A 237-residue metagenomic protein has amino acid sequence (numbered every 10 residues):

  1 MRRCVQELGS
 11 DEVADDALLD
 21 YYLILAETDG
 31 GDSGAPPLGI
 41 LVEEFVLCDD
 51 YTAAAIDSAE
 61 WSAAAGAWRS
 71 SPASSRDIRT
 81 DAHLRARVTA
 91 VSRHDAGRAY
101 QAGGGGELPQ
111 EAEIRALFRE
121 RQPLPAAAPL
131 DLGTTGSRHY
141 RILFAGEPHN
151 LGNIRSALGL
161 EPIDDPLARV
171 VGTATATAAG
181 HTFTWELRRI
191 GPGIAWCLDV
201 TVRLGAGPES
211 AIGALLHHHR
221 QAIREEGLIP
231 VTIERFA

Functional and structural regions predicted by a protein language model:
M1-A90: Ordered, small/hydrophobic-rich secondary-structure cores
V5-S10, I24-E27, R93, A99 (+1 more regions): Long, hydrophilic "mature protein body" segments
A14-D16, T134-G136, P192: Solvent-exposed loop and beta-edge segments used for protein-protein assembly and interaction
L19-L25, Y140-I142, W196-L204: Short, hydrophobic/proline-enriched secondary-structure or compact coil segments at domain edges
T28-A54, L151-P162, S210-Q221: Surface-exposed flexible segments
Y51-A90, H94, I163-H218, T232-A237: Short, intrinsically disordered low-complexity segments
R93-V170: Surface-exposed beta-loop interaction hotspot
R224-G227: Mixed-charge, glycine-accented linear interaction segment located at domain edges/termini
